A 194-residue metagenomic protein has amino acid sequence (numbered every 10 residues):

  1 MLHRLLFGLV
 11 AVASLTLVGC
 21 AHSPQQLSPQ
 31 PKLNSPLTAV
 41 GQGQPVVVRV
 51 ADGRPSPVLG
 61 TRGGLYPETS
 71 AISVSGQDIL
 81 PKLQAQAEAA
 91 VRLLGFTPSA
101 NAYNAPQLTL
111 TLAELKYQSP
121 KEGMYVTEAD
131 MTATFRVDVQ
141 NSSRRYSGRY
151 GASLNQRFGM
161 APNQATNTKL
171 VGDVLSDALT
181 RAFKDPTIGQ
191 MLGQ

Functional and structural regions predicted by a protein language model:
M1-C20: Sec-dependent bacterial lipoprotein signal peptides
L9, Q42, A129-M131: A short, structural micro-pattern
C20-K82, T187-Q194: A structural "domain/chain start" motif
A21-P29, L94-S147, S153-A161: Surface-exposed short loop/turn segments
Y66-D78, S142-G193: Short secondary-structure boundary motifs at beta->alpha junctions and helix caps
S73-A100: Mid-chain, structured segments of secreted extracytoplasmic proteins
